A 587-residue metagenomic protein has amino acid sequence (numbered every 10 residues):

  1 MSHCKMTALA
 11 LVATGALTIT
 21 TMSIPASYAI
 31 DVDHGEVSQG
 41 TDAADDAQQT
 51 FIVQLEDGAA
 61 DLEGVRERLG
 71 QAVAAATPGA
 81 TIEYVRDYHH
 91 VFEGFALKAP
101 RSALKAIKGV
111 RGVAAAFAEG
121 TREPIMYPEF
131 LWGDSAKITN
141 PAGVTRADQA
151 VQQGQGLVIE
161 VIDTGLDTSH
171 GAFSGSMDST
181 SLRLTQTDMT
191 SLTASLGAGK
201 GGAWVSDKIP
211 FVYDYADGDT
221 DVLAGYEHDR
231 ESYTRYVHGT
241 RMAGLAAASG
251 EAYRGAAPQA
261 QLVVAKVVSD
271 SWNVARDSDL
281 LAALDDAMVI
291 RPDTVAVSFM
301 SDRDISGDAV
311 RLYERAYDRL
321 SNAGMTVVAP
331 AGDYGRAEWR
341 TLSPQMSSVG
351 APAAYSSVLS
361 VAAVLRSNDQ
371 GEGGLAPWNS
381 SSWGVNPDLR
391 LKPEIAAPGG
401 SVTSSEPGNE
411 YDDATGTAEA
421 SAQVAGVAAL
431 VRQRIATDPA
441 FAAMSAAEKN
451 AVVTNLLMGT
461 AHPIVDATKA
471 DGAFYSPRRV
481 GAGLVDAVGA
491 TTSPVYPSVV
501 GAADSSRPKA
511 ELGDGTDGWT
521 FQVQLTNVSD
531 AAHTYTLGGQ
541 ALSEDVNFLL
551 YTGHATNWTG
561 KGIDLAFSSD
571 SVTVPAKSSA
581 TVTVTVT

Functional and structural regions predicted by a protein language model:
M1-A29, A428: Secretory targeting and sorting signals
V32-G35, Q71-V158, G165-G175, S179: Autoinhibitory propeptides
A47, Q155, L281-A282, G515-Q522 (+2 more regions): Short, solvent-exposed loop/turn segments enriched in Ser/Thr/Gly
D61, S249, V264-A354, P387-R390 (+1 more regions): Substrate-binding/access-modulating region of protease and related hydrolase catalytic domains
R86, Q433-F521, V528-S529: C-terminal subdomain of the subtilisin-like protease fold in secreted/lumenal serine endopeptidases
A147-R276, I290-D293, N322-G324, A354-V358 (+2 more regions): Subtilisin-like serine protease catalytic core
G201-T220, V349-A429: Extracellular S/T/G-rich loop segment that most often corresponds to the catalytic His/Ser-adjacent loop
Y496-P508, D530-V584: Surface-exposed binding patches on compact interaction domains or structured appendages
